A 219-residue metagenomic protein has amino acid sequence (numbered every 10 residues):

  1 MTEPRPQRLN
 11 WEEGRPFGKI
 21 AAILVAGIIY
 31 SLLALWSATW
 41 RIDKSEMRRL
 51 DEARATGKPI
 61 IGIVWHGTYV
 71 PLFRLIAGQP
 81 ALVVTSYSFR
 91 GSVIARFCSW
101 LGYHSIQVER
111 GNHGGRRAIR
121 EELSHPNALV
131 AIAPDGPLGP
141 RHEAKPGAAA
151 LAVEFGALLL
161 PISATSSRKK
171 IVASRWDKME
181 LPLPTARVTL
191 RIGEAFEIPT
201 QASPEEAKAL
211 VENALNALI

Functional and structural regions predicted by a protein language model:
M1-G78, A95, Y103, L183-R187 (+1 more regions): Membrane-anchoring hydrophobic helices of lipid-metabolizing enzymes
Q7-L9, E143-Q201: A cross-family acyltransferase "interaction/gating" segment
P59-I61, P80, N127-A131, L160: Residue-level preference for the first positions of well-ordered beta-strands
P59-N112, F155, K170-A173: Catalytic core of membrane glycerolipid acyltransferases/transacylases, capturing the structured, soluble-facing
S99-G102, S124-P126, W176-L183: Short, hinge-like loop/turn segments at secondary-structure boundaries
V108, A133, I162-A164: Generic beta-sheet signal
R120-L151, F155: Catalytic-site beta-strand/loop segments enriched in glycine and acidic/polar residues
E194-A202, A207-I219: C-terminal functional extensions of proteins
